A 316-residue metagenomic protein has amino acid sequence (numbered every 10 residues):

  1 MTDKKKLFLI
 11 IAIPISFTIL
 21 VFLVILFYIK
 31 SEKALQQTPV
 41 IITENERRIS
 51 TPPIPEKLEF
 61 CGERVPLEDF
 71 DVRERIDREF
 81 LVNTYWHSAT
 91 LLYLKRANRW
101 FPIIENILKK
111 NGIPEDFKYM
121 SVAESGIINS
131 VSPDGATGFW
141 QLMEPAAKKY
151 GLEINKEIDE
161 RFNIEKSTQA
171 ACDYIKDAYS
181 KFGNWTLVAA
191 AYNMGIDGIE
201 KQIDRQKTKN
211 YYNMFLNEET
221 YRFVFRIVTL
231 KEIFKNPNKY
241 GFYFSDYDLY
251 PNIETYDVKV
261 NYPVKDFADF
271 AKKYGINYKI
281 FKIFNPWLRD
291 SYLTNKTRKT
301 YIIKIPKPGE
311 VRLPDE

Functional and structural regions predicted by a protein language model:
K6-G112: An acidic, Gly/Ser/Thr/Pro-rich helix-cap/linker signature
W86, T90-F101, K110-I113, S132-W140 (+5 more regions): Solvent-exposed, acidic/flexible segments
I113-I128, V188-M194, F281-F284: Short, functionally critical alpha-helical segments immediately adjacent to catalytic or ligand/cofactor-binding
G135-N155, T168-A170, I175, I199-Q202: Substrate-binding/active-site groove segments that recognize and process beta-1,4-linked N-acetyl-hexosamine
I175-Q202: Catalytic and binding regions of secreted/periplasmic enzymes and modules that target cell-wall glycans
S245-G275: Primarily a LysM-type cell-wall glycan-binding module
D266-N295: LysM (lysin motif) carbohydrate-binding repeats in extracellular/periplasmic proteins that recognize
F284-E316: Extracellular LysM carbohydrate-binding repeats and other cell-envelope/extracellular binding modules
